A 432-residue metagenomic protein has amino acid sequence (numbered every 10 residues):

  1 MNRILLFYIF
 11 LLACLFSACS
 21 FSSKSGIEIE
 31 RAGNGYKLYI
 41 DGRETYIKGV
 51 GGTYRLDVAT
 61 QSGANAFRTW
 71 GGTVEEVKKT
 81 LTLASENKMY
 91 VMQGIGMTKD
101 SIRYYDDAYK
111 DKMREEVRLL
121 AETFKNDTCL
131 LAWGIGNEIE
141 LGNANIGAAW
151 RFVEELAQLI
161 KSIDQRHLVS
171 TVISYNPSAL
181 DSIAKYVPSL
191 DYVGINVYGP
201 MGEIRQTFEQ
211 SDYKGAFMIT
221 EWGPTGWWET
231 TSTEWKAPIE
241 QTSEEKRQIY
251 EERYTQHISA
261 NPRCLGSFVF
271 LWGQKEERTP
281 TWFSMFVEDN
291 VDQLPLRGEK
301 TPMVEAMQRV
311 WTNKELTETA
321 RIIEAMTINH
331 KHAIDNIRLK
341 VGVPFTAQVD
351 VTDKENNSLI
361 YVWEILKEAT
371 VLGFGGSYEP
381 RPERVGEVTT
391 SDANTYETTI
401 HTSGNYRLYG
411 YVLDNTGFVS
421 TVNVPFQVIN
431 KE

Functional and structural regions predicted by a protein language model:
M1-L5: Positively charged n-region of N-terminal signal peptides that target proteins for export
S17-A18: C-terminal motif of bacterial Sec signal peptides marking the signal peptidase cleavage site
G26, E30-G33, K37-L190, N196-E203 (+4 more regions): Active-site mouth of glycoside hydrolases
A32-G33, I40-G49, E209-Y378, S391 (+1 more regions): Substrate-binding clefts and catalytic carboxylate motifs of secreted carbohydrate-active enzymes
D353, T390, Y396-T402: Residue-level recognition of secondary-structure-to-loop junctions
V422-I429: C-terminal edge beta-strand
